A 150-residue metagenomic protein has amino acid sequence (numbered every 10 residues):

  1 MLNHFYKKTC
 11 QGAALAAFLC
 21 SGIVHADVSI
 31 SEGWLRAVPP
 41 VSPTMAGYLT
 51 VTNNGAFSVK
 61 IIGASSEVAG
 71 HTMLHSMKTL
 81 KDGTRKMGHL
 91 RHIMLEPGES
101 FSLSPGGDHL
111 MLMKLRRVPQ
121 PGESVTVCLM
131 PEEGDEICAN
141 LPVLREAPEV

Functional and structural regions predicted by a protein language model:
L2-A13: Bacterial N-terminal signal peptides that target proteins for export
A13-A14, S42: Amphipathic alpha-helical interaction segments
A16-C20: Repetitive helical segments and hydrophobic/amphipathic motifs
S21-H25: N-terminal signal peptide c-region/cleavage motif recognized by signal peptidases
D27-V150: Compact, glycine-rich, soluble single-domain proteins
